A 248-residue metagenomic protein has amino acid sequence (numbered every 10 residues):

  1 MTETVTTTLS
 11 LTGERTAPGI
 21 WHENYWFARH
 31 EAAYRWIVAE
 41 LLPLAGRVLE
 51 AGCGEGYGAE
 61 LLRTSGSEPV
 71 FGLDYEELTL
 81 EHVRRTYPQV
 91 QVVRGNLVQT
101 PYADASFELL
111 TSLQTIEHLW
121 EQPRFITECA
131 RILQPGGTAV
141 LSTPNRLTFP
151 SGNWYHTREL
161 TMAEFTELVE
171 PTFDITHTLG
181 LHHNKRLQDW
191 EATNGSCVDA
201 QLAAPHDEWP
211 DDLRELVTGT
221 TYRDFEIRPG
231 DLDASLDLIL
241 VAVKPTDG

Functional and structural regions predicted by a protein language model:
M1-A105, L109-L113, P123-I126, M162 (+3 more regions): Conserved N-terminal segment of class I S-adenosyl-L-methionine
L41-L42, L133, V169: A generic alpha-to-beta junction signature in SAM-dependent methyltransferases
Q114-H118: Short catalytic micro-motifs in class I SAM-dependent methyltransferases
W120-R124, S151: Short N-terminal helix/helix-N-cap motif within the alpha/beta-hydrolase-1
R124-P135: A short glycine-rich, Lys/Arg-flanked "PGG" loop and its adjoining helix->strand segment in the class I
G137-T143: Conserved beta-strand signature within the Rossmann-like core of class I S-adenosyl-L-methionine
F149-E167: Acceptor-substrate binding/catalytic loop of class I
F173-K185: Conserved S-adenosyl-L-methionine
